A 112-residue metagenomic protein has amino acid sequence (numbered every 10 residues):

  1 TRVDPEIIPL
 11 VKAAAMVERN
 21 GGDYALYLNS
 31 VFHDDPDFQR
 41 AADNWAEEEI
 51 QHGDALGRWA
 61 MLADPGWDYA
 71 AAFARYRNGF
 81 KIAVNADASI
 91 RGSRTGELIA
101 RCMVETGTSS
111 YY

Functional and structural regions predicted by a protein language model:
T1-Y112: Non-heme di-metal
